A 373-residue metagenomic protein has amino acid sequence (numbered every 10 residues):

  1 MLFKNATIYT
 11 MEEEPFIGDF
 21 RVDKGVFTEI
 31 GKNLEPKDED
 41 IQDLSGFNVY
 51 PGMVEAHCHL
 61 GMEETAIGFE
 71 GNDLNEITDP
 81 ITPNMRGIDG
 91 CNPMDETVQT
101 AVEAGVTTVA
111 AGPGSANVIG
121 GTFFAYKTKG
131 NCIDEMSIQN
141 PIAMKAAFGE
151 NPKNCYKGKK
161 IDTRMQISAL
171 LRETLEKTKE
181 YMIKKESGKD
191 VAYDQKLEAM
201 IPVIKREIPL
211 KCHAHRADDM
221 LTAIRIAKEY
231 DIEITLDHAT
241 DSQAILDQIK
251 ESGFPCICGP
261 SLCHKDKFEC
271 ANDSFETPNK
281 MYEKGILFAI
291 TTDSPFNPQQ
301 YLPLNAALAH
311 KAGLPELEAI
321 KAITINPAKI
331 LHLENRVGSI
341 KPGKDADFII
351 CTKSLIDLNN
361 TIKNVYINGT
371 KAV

Functional and structural regions predicted by a protein language model:
M1-D38, S45-V49: N-terminal metal-binding scaffold of metallo-dependent hydrolase/deaminase domains
F3, P36-I88: Replace "His-x-His-based motif
A6-T10, G18, K329, K341-V373: C-terminal cap of metal-dependent C-N hydrolases
E64-C91, C132, A147-G149, P202-I204 (+1 more regions): Active-site gating loops and adjacent loop-to-helix segments of metal-dependent hydrolytic enzymes
T65-A66, G71-I77, T82-P83, P209 (+3 more regions): His/Asp/Glu-enriched, well-ordered alpha-helical/loop segment that forms or immediately abuts the divalent-metal
G68-I119, K129, I161-S187: Alpha-helical scaffold segments that flank or form the walls of functional sites
G87, M182-S274, A289, K329-L331 (+2 more regions): Active-site core of metal-dependent hydrolases
A125-R225, E229, K267, P295: Metal-coordinating catalytic core of metallo-dependent amide/deamination hydrolases
